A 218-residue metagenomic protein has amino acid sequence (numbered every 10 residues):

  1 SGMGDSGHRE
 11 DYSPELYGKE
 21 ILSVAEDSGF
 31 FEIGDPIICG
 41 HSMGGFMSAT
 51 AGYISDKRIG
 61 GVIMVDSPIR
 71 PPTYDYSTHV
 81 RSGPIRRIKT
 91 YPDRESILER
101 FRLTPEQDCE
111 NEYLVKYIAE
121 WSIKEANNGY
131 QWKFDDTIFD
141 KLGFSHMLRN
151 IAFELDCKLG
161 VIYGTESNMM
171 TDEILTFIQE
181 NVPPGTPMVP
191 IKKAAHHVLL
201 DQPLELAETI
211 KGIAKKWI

Functional and structural regions predicted by a protein language model:
S1-C39, E208: Active-site loop/oxyanion-hole signature of alpha/beta-hydrolase fold enzymes
S1-G4, I69, A195: Alpha/beta-hydrolase active-site loop signature
D5-Y12, T73-Y76, D172-E173: Conserved catalytic-core motifs of eukaryotic protein kinase domains, centered on the activation segment
G40, G44, S48: Gly/Ala-rich beta-loop-alpha elbow adjacent to hydrolase catalytic centers
A49-Y53, G60-R94: Flexible "cap/lid" loop of the alpha/beta hydrolase fold
I88, P92-H146: Conserved alpha/beta-hydrolase catalytic His-Asp/Glu region
K124-N181, P187-P190: Conserved serine/cysteine hydrolase catalytic core
I191-P203, A207: Catalytic histidine-centered segment of alpha/beta-hydrolase-like enzymes
